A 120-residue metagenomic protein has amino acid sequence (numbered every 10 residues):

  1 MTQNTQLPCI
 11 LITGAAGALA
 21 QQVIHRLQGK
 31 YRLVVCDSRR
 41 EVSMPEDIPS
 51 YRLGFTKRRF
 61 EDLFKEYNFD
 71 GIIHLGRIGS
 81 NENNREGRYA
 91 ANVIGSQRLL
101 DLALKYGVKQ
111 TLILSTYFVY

Functional and structural regions predicted by a protein language model:
N4-K30: N-terminal Rossmann NAD(P)H-binding glycine-rich loop of SDR-like oxidoreductase domains
P8, D70, K109: Conserved acidic residues
T13, C36, I72-I78, T111-Y117: SDR active-site strand-loop-helix element
Y31-V42: Conserved glycine-rich Rossmann-like NAD(P)H-binding loop of the short-chain dehydrogenase/reductase
S43-R58: Rossmann-fold cofactor-recognition segment
G54-A91, L102: NAD(P)H-binding glycine-rich loop region in Rossmannoid oxidoreductase-like domains and their noncatalytic homologs
R98-Y120: Conserved Rossmann-fold NAD(P)-dependent oxidoreductase catalytic core, especially the SDR/UDP-sugar
